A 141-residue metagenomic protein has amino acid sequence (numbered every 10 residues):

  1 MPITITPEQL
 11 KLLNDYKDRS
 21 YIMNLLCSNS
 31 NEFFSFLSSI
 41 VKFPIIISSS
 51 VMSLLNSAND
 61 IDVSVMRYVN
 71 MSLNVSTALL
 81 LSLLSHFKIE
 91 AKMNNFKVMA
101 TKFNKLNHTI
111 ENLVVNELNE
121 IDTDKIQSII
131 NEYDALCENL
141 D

Functional and structural regions predicted by a protein language model:
M1-S50, L54, A58, D62-M66 (+2 more regions): Conserved non-transmembrane functional hotspots
